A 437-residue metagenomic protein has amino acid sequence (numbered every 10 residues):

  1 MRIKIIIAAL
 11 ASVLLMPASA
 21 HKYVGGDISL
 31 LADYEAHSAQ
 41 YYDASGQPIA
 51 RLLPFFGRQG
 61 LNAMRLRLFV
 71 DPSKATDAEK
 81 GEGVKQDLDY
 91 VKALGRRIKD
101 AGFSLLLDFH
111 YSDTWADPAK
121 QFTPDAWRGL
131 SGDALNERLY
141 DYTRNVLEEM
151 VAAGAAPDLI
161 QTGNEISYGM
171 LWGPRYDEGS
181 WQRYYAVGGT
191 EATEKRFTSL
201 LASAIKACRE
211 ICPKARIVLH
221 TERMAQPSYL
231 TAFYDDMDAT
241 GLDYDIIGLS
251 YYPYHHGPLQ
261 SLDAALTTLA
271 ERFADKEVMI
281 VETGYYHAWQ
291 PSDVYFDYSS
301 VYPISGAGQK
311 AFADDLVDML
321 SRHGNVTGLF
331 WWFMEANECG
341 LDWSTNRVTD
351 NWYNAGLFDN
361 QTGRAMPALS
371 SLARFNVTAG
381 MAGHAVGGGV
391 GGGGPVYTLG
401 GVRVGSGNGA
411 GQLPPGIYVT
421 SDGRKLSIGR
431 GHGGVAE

Functional and structural regions predicted by a protein language model:
A20-F55: Boundary/entry segment of secreted carbohydrate-active catalytic domains
V24-I28, M64-L66, L105-F109, D158-T162 (+4 more regions): Hydrophobic faces of well-ordered beta-strands that scaffold small-molecule active sites in alpha/beta enzyme cores
S29-L31, F69-D71, H110-T114, T162-S167 (+4 more regions): Active-site beta-loop-alpha junctions enriched in small/polar residues
Y34-Q47, D71-D89, S167-M170, E222-T231 (+2 more regions): Acidic-and-aromatic substrate-binding clefts and catalytic sites of carbohydrate-active enzymes
Y41, G179, A264, T268-D275 (+2 more regions): Aromatic-rich peripheral "rim/lid" segments of glycoside hydrolase catalytic domains that contact and position glycan
I49-L53, G57, K195, K206 (+3 more regions): Glycoside hydrolase catalytic-domain groove-lining segments
P54-R216, E222: Substrate-binding cleft and catalytic face of glycoside hydrolase catalytic domains, especially the flexible beta-alpha
T378-E437: C-terminal outer-membrane/trafficking sorting elements
